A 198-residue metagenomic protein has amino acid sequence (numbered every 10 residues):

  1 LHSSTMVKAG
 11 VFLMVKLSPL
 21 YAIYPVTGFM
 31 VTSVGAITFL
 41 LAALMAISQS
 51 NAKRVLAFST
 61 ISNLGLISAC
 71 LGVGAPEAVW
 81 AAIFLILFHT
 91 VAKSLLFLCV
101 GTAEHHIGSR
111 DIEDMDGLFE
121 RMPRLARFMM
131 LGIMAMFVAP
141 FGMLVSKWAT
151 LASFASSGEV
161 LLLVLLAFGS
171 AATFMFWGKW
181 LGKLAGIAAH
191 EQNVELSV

Functional and structural regions predicted by a protein language model:
L1-S197: Hydrophobic transmembrane alpha-helices and their helix-loop junctions in integral membrane proteins
